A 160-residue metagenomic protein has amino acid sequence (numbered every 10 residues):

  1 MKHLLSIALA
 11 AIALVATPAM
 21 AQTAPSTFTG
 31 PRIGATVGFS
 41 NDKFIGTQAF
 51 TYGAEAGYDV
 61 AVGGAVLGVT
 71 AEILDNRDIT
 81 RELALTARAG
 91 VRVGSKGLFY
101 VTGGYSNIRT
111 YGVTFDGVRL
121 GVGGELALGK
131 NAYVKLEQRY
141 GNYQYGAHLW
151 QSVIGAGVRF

Functional and structural regions predicted by a protein language model:
M1-T29: Cleavable N-terminal export/targeting peptides
M20-F160: Gram-negative outer-membrane beta-barrel domains
